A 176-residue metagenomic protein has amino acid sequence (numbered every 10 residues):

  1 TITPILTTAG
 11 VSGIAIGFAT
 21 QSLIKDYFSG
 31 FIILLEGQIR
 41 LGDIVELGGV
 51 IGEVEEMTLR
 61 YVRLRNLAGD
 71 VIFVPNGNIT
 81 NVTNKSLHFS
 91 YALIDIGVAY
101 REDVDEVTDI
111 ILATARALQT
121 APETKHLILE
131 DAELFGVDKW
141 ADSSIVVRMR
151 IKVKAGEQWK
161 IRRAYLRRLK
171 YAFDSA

Functional and structural regions predicted by a protein language model:
T1-S22: Hydrophobic alpha-helical transmembrane segments and their immediate juxtamembrane helical boundaries in integral
P4, S22-L34: Membrane-spanning helices that line or support transport/gating and their immediate boundary helices in channels
L6, N84-L87, K139-D142: Flexible hinge/switch segments at interdomain interfaces of large molecular machines
G13-A15, L93-G97, V146-K152: Short aromatic/hydrophobic contact patches that present stacked aromatics for nucleic-acid/ligand binding
G17-S22, R101-D109, A155-A164: Ordered, soluble secondary-structure elements with a strong preference for glycine-centered loop motifs and nearby
D26-S29, D105, D109-A113, R163 (+2 more regions): Solvent-exposed alpha-helical segments within well-ordered globular domains of core cellular machineries
I32-H126, I145: Soluble accessory domains appended to multi-pass membrane transport proteins
P122-A176: Solvent-exposed, non-transmembrane regulatory segments of membrane-associated proteins
